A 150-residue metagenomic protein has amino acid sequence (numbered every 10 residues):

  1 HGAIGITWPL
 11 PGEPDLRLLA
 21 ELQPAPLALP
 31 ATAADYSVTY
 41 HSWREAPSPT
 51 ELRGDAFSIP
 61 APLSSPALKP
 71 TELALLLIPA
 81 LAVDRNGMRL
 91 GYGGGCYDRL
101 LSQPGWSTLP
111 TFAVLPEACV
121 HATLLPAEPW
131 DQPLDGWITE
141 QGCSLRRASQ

Functional and structural regions predicted by a protein language model:
H1-E72: N-terminal active-site beta-alpha-beta segment that forms phosphate/nucleotide-binding and substrate-recognition loops
T7-P9, P30, I78-P79, A113-L115: Short beta-strand segments
P9-G12, L81-R85: Short glycine-rich anion-binding loops that position phosphate/pyrophosphate groups of nucleotides and phosphorylated
P24, P62-L63, A67-L76, V83-M88 (+1 more regions): Surface-exposed, charge/polar-rich loops and edge strands
L52-R53, P79-V83: Short secondary-structure transition/capping segments
